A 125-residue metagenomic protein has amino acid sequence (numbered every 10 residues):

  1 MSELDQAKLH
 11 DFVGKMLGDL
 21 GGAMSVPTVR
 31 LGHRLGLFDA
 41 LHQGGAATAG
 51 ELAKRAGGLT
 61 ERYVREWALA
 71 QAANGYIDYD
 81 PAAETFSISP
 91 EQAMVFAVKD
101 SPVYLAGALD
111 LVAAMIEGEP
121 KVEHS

Functional and structural regions predicted by a protein language model:
M1-S125: N-terminal accessory segments
